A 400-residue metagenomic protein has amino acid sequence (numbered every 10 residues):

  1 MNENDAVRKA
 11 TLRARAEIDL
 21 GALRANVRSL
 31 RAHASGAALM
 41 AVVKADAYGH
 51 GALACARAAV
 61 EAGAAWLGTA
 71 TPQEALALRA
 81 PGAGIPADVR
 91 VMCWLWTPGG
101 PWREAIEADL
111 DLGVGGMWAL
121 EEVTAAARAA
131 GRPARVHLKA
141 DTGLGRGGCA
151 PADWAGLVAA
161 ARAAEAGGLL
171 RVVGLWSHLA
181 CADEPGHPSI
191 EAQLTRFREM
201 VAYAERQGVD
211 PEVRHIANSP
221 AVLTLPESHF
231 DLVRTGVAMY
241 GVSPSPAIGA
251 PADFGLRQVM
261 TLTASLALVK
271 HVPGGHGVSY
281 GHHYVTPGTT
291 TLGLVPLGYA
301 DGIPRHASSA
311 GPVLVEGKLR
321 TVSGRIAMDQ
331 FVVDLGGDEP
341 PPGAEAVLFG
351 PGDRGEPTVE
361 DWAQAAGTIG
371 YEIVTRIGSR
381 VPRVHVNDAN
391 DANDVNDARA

Functional and structural regions predicted by a protein language model:
M1-R24, R28, A32, E74 (+3 more regions): Active-site anion/phosphate-binding pocket segments in diverse small-molecule metabolic enzymes
A10, A14-E17, R24, A37-H215 (+1 more regions): Active-site-proximal beta-alpha core segment in soluble small-molecule metabolic enzymes
